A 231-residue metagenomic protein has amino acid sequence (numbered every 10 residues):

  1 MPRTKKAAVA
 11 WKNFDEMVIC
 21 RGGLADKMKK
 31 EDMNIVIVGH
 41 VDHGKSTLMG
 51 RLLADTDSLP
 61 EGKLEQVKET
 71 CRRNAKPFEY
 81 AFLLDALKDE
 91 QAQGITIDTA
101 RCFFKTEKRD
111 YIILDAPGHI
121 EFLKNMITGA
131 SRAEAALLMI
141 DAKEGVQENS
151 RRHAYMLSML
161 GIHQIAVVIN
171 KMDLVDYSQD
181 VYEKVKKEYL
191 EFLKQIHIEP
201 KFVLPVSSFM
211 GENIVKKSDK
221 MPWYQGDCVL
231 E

Functional and structural regions predicted by a protein language model:
A7-A8: Positively charged N-terminal leader segments that act as targeting/secretion signals
W11-F14, C20-E121, A133: P-loop NTPase switch module centered on the Walker A-proximal segment
D42, L48, V67, G94 (+7 more regions): Residue-level signature of catalytic and energy-coupling elements of molecular machines, predominantly ATP/GTP-dependent
L48-L52, Q66, N125, R152-M156 (+2 more regions): Alpha-helical scaffold elements adjacent to nucleotide-binding pockets in ATP/GTP-utilizing enzyme cores
D55-L59, T70-N74, E90, G129 (+8 more regions): Conserved, well-folded catalytic cores of nucleic-acid-processing and energy-transducing macromolecular machines
R109-Y111, A116-E121, S131-R152, I162-E183: Conserved Switch II/interswitch segment of TRAFAC-class P-loop GTPases
V175-E231: Canonical P-loop GTPase G-domain recognition
